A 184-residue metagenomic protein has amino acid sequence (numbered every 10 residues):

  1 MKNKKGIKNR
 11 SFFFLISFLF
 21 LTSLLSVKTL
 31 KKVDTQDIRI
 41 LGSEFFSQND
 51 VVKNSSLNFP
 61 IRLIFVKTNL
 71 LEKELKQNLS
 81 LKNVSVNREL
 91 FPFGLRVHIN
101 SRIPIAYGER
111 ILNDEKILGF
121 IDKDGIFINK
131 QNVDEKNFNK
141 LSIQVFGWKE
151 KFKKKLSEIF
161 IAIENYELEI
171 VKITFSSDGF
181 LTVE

Functional and structural regions predicted by a protein language model:
M1-R39, F46-R62, N69-K73, Q77 (+1 more regions): Charged, solvent-exposed interaction patches on well-folded alpha/beta domains that mediate macromolecular contacts
